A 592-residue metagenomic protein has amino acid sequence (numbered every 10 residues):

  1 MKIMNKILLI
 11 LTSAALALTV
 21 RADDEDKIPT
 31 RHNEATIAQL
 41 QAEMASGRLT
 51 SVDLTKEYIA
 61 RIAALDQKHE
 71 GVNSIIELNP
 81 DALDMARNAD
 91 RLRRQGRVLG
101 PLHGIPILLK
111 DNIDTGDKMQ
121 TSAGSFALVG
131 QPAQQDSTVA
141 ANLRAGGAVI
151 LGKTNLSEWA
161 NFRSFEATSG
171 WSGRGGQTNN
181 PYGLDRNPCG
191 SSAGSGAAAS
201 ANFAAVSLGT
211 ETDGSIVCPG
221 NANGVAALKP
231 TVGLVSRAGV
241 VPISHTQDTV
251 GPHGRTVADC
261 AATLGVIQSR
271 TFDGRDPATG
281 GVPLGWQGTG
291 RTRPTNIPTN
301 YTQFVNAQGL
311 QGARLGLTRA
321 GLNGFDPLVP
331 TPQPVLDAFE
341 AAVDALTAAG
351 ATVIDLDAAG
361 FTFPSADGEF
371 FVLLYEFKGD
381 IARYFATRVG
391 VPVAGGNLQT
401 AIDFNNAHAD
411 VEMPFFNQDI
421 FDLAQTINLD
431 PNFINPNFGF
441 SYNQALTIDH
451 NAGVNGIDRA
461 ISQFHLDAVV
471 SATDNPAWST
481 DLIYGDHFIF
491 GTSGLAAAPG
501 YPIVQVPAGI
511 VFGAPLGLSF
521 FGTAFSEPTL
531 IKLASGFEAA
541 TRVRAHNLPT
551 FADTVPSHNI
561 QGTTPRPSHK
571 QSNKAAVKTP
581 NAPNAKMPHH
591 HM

Functional and structural regions predicted by a protein language model:
I3-A14, V20-N88, L92-R94, L322 (+7 more regions): An N-terminal boundary/leader segment
D24-D213, T231, R255-A258, I267 (+3 more regions): Gly/Ser-rich catalytic/binding loops embedded in alpha/beta enzyme cores
I28, H103-A123, F304-N323, L374-N455 (+1 more regions): Short helix-loop capping/hinge segments that flank enzyme active sites or metal/cofactor-binding pockets
I37-A38, S122-S125, N179-L184, S191 (+3 more regions): Flexible glycine/proline-enriched surface loops and loop-helix/loop-strand junctions
G47, G104, A145, A204 (+3 more regions): Glycine-rich, small-residue loops and helix-cap segments that act as flexible hinges at active-site edges
T55, N300-N306, T331-A358, D380-P392 (+2 more regions): Acyltransferase
S172, I216, A222-V241, Q505-G509: Flexible glycine/proline-rich, aromatic-decorated loop/lid segments
K229-D337, G360-F363, A407, A539-R566: A short helix-breaking turn/cap at a secondary-structure junction
